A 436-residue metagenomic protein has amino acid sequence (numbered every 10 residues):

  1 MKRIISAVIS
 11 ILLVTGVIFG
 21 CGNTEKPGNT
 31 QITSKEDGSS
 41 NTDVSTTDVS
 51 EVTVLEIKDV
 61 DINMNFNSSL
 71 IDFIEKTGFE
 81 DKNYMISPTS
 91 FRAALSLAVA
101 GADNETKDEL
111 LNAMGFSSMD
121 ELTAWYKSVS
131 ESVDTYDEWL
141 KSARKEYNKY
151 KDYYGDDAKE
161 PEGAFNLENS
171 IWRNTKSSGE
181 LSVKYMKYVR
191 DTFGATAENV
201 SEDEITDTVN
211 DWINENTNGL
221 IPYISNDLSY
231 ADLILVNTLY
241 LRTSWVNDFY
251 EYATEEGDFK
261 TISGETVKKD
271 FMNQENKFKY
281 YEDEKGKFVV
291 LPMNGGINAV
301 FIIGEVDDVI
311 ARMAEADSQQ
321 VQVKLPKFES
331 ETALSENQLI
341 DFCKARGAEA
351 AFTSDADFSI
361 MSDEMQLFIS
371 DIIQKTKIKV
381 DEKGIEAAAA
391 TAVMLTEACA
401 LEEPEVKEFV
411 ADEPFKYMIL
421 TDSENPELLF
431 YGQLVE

Functional and structural regions predicted by a protein language model:
I4, V8-L13, V17-N199: Detector for small/aliphatic-rich hydrophobic stretches
S6, N63, S87, D103 (+7 more regions): Active-site-proximal structural scaffolding
G38, T42-S50, Q366, Q374 (+4 more regions): Non-catalytic interaction/Regulatory regions outside core domains
N67, N83-D108, V290, E403-E436: Feature captures eukaryotic membrane-trafficking machinery centered on endolysosomal pathways and lysosome-related
D81, D120-I303, A314-E402: Non-catalytic, conformational "gating/processing" segments within enzyme and secreted inhibitor domains
I310-R312: Short beta-strand/turn micro-motifs at beta-sheet edges
